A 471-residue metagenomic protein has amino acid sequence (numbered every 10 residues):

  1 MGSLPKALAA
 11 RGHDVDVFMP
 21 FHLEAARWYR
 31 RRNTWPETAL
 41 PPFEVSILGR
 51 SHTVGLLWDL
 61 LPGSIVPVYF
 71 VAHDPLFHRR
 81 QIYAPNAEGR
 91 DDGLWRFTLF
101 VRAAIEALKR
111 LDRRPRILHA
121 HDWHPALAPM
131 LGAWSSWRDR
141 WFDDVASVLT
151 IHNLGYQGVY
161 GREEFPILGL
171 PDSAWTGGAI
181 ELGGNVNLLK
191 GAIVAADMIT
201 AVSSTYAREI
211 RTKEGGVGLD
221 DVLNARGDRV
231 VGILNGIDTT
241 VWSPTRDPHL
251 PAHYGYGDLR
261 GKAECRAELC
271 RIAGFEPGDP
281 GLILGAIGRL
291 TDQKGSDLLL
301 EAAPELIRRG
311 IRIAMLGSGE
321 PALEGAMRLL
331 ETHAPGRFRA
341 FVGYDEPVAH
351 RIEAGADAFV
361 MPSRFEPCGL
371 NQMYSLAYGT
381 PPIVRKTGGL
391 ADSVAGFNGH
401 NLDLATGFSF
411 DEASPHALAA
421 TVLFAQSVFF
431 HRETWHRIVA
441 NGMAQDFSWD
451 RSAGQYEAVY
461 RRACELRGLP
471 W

Functional and structural regions predicted by a protein language model:
M1-W471: Catalytic cores of nucleotide-sugar-dependent glycosyltransferases that transfer UDP/GDP/TDP-activated
